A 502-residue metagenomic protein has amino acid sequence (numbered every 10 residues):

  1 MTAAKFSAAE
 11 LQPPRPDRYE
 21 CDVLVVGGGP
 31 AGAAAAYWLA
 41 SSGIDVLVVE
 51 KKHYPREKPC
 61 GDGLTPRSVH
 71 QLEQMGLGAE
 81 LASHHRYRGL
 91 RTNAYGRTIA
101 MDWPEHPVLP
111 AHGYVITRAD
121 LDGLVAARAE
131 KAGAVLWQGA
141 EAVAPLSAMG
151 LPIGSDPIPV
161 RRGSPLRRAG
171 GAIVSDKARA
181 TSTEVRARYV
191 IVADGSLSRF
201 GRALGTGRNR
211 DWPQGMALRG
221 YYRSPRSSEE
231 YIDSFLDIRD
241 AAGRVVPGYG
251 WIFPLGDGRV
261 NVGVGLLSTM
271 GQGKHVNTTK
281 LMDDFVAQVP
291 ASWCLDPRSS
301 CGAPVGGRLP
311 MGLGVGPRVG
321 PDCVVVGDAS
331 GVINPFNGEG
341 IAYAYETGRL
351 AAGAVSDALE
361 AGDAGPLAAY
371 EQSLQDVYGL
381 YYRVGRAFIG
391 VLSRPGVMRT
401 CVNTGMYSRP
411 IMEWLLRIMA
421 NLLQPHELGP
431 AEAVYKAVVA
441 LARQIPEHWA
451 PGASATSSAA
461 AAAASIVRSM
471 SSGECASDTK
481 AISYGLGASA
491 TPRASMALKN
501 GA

Functional and structural regions predicted by a protein language model:
P14-A31: Beta1/beta-strand and adjacent pyrophosphate-binding region of the FAD-binding site in flavoprotein oxidoreductases
A31, Y54, L197: Conserved Rossmann-like nucleotide-cofactor binding loop
A40-C60: Glycine-rich FAD pyrophosphate-binding loop
H53-E73: Conserved N-terminal glycine-rich FAD pyrophosphate-binding loop of Rossmann-like flavoproteins
V69, Q74-G123: A conserved beta-strand/loop capping segment in the N-terminal third of enzymes that catalyze redox or closely related
R128-W293, P297: Predominantly flavin-linked oxidoreductase catalytic cores and closely associated redox partners
M270-A354, E360: FAD/FMN-dependent oxidoreductases across multiple families
S356-A502: C-terminal helical "tail/cap" subdomain of flavin- and related membrane-associated enzymes
